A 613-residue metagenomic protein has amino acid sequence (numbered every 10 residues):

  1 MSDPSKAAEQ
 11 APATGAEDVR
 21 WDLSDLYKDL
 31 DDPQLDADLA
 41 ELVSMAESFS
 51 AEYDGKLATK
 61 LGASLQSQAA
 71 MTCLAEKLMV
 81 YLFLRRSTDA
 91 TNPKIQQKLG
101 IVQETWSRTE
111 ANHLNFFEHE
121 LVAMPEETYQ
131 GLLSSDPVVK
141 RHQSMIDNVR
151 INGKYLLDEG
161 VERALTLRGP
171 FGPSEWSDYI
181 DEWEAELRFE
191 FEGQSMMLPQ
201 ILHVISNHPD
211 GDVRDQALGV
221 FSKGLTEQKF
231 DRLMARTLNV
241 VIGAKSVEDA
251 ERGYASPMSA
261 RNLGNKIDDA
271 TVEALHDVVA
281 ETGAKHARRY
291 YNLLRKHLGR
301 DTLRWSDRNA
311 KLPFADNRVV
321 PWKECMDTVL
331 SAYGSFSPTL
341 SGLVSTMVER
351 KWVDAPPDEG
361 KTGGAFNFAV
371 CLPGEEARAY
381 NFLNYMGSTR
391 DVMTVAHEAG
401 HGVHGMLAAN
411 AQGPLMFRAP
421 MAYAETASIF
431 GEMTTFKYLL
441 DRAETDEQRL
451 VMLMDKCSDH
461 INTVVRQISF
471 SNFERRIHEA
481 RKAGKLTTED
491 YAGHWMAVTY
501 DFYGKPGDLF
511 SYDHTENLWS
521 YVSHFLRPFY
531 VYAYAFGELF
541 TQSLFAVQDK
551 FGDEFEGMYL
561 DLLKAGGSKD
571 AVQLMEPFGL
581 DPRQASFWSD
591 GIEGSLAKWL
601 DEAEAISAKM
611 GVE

Functional and structural regions predicted by a protein language model:
M1-A315, M326, A608-V612: A well-structured
G15-E17, S24, K28-L30, F117-V122 (+12 more regions): C-terminal, non-catalytic "cap/extension" segments appended to globular domains
E192-D210, E248, P257, N309-A310 (+3 more regions): Active-site-adjacent "gating/activation" loops or surface patches in catalytic cores
G193, V240, V247, N292-L312 (+8 more regions): A glycine-rich phosphate-binding loop feature that marks nucleotide/adenosyl-phosphate handling sites
R288, L330, G334-P338, G400 (+7 more regions): Amphipathic, well-packed alpha-helical segments that form the structural scaffold of globular domains
Y380-N384, A411-M421, L450-D459, H478-K482 (+1 more regions): Short beta-alpha connecting loops at secondary-structure transitions that line or flank enzyme active sites
M393, G405-I429: Post-HEXXH active-site segment of zinc metalloproteases
A419-E447, K456-S458, N462, G537: Post-HExxH zinc-binding segment in Zn-dependent metallohydrolases
